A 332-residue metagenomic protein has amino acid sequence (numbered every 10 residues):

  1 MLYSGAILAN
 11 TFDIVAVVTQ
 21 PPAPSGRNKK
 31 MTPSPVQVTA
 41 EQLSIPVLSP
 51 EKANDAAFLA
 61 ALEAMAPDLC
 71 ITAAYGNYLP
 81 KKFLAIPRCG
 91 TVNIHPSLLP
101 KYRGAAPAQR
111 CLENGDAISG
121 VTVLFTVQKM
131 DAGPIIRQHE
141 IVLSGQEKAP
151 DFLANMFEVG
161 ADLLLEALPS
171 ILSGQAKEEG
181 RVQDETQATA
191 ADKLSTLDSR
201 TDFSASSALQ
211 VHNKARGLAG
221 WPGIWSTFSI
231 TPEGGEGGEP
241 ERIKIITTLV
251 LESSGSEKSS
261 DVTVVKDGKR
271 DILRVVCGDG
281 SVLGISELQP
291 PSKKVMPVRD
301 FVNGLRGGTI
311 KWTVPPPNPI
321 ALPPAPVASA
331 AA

Functional and structural regions predicted by a protein language model:
M1-M31: N-terminal Rossmann-like dinucleotide-binding module
L2, K30-P33, D55-L59, A105: Structural motif corresponding to alpha-helix initiation and N-cap regions
N10-T11, S199-A332: An anion-binding loop in the catalytic cleft
D13-V18, P46-M65, C70-T72, N77-P96: Internal alpha/beta domain cores that form substrate/cofactor-binding pockets in large enzymes and binding proteins
T19-S25, T32-E51: Conserved nucleotide-sugar phosphate-binding/catalytic loop shared by glycosyltransferases and other
A40-S44, L62, D116, A219: A generic structural signal for well-ordered alpha-helical segments
L69-K193, L197-D198: Donor/substrate-binding cores of folate-linked one-carbon enzymes
